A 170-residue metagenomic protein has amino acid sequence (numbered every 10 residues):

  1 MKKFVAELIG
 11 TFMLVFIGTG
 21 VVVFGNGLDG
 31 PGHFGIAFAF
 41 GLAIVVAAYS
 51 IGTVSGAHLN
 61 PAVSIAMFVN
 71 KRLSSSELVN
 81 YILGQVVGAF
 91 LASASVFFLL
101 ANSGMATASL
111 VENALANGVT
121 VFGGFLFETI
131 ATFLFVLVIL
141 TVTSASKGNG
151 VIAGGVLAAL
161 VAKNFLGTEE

Functional and structural regions predicted by a protein language model:
M1-E170: Membrane-interface helix-loop junctions and terminal tails of multi-pass membrane proteins
